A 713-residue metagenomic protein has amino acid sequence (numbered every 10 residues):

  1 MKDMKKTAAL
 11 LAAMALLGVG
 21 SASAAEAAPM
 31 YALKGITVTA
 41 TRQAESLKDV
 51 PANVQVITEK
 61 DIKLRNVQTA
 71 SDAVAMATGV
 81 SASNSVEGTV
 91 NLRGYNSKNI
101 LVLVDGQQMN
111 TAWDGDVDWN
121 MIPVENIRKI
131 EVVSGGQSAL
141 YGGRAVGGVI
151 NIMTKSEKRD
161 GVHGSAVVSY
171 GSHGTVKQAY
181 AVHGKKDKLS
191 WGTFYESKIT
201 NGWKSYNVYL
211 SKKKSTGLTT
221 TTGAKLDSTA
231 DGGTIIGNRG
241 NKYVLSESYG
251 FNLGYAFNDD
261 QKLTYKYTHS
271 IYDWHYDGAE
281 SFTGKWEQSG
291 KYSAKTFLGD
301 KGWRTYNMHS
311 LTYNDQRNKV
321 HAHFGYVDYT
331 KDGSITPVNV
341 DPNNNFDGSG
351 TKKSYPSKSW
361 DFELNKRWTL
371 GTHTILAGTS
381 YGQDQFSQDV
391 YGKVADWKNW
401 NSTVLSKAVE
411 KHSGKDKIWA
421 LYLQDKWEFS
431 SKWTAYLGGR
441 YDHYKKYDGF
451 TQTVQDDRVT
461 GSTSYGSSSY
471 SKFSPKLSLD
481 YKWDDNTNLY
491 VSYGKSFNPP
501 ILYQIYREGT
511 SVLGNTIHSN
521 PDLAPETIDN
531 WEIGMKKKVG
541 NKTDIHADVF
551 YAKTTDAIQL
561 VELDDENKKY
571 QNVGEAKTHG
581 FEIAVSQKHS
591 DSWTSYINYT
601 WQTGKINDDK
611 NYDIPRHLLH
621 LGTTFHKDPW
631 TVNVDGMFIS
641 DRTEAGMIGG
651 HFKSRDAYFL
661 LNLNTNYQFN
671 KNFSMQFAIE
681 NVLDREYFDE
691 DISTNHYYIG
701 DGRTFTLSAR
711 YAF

Functional and structural regions predicted by a protein language model:
Q68-A73, G88-N91, L103, D118-P123 (+3 more regions): N-terminal periplasmic accessory domains that precede and gate Gram-negative outer-membrane beta-barrel machines
S71-Q108: Extracytoplasmic beta-strand/coil segments of soluble accessory domains associated with Gram-negative outer-membrane
Q108-G135: Short acidic/polar hinge/loop motifs at secondary-structure boundaries that mediate gating or recognition
R159-G161, V167-S169, A181-K301, D556: Periplasmic-side early beta-strands and strand-to-turn transitions of outer-membrane beta-barrels
Y206-N207, F497, F550-T555, F638-A645 (+1 more regions): C-terminal beta-signal and adjacent terminal beta-strands/loops of Gram-negative outer-membrane beta-barrel proteins
N314-I335, T372, D480-K482, N488-G494 (+4 more regions): Membrane-embedded beta-barrel scaffold of Gram-negative outer-membrane proteins
L376-D484, T510, K605: Signature of Gram-negative outer-membrane beta-barrel scaffolds
E428-S431, A435, D544-T555, L560 (+4 more regions): Gram-negative outer-membrane beta-barrel transporters
